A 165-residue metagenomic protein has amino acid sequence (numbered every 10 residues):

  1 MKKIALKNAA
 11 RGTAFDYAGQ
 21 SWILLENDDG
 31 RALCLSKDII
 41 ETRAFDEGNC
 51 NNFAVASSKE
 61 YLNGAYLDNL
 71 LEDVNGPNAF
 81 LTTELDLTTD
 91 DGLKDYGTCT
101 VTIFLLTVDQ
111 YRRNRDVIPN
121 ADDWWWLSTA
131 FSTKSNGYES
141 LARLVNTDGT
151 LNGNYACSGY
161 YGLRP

Functional and structural regions predicted by a protein language model:
M1-R164: Collagenous Gly-X-Y triple-helix signature in extracellular proteins
